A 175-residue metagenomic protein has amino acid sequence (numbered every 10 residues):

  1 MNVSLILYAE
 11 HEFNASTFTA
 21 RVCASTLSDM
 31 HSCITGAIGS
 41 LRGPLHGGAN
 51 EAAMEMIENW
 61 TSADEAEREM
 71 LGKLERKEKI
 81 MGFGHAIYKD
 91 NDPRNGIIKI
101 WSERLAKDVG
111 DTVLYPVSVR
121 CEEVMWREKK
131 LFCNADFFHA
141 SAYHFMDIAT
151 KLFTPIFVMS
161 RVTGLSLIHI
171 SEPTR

Functional and structural regions predicted by a protein language model:
M1-S171, R175: Non-transmembrane, aqueous-exposed alpha-helical and coiled segments at domain scale
